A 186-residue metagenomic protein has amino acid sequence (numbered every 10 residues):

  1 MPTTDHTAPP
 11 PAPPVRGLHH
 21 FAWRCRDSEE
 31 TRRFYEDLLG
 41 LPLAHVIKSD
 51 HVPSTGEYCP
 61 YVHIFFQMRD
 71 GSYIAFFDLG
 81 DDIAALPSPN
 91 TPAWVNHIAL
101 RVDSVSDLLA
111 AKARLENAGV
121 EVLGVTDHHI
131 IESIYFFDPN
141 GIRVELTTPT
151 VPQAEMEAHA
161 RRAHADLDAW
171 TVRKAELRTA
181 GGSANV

Functional and structural regions predicted by a protein language model:
M1-A12, K112-V186: Vicinal oxygen chelate
D5-T7, D50-S54, D82-L86: A short, acidic/glycine-rich surface segment
P13-G17: A short, Lys/Arg-rich alpha-helix, primarily the initiator
L18-R26, F65-R69, L86-R114, E132-F137: Vicinal oxygen chelate
R24-Y73: Core segments of cupin and vicinal oxygen chelate
R33-D37, A111-E116: Short amphipathic alpha-helices in soluble, non-transmembrane regions that often serve as interface/regulatory elements
Y73-F76, E145-L146: Short glycine-/small-residue motifs
